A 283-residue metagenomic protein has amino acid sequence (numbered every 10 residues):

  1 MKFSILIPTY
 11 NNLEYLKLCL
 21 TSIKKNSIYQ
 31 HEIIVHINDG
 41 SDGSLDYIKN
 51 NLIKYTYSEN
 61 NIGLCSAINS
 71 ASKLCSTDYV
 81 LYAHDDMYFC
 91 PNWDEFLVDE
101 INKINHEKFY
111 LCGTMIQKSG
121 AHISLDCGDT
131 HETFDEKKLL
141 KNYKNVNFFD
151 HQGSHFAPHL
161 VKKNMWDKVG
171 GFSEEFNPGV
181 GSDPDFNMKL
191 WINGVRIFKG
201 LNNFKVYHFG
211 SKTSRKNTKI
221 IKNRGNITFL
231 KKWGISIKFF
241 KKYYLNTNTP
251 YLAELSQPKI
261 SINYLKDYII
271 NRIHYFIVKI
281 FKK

Functional and structural regions predicted by a protein language model:
K2-S4, E32, D185: Cell-envelope/extracellular polymer assembly enzymes that use nucleotide-activated donors
N12-K25: Short, well-formed alpha-helical segments that are part of the catalytic scaffolds of diverse glycosyltransferases
S22, Y29, I37-D46: A conserved acidic beta->alpha catalytic loop
S58-C75: Glycine-rich, basic loop-to-helix element that forms the pyrophosphate-binding segment of sugar-nucleotide handling
V80: Short aromatic/hydrophobic "clamp" motif used to bind/position activated sugar donors
P91-D129: Conserved donor NDP-sugar-binding/catalytic core segment of glycosyltransferases
F96, Q152-G170, E175-F204: A short, conserved alpha-helix in the catalytic core of glycosyltransferases
Y110-G113, L125-H151, H155-L160, I197-F198 (+1 more regions): C-terminal, non-catalytic tails of nucleotide-sugar-dependent glycosyltransferases
